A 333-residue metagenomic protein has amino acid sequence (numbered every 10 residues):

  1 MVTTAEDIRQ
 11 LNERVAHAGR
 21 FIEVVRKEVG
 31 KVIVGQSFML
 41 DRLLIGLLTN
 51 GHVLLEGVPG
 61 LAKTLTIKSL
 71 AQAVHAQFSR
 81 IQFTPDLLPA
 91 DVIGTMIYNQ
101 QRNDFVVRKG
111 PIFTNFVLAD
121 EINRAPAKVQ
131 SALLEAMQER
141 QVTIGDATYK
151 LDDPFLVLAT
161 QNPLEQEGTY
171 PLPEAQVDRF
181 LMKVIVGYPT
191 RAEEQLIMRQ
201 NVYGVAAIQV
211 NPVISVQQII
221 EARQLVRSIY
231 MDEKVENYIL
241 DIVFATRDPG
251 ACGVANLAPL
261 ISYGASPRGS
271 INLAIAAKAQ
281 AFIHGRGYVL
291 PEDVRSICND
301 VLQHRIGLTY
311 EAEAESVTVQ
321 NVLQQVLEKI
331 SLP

Functional and structural regions predicted by a protein language model:
M1-N12, A16, D248-P333: C-terminal engagement/docking regions of AAA+ P-loop ATPases
L11-G19, V32, T169-Y170, K183-N256 (+4 more regions): Conserved C-terminal "switch" segment of AAA+ ATPases
R14-L61, F244: Pre-Walker A (pre-P-loop) alpha-helix and adjacent loop at the N terminus of AAA/AAA+ ATPase modules, a conserved
R42-I45, Y98-L118: Conserved alpha-helical scaffold flanking the Walker A/P-loop in AAA+ ATPase domains
L47-T84: Walker A/P-loop
V58, V92, T160: P-loop (Walker A) phosphate-binding loop of NTP-binding proteins
V106-N115, I144-Q161, L172-M182: AAA+/SF3 P-loop NTPase mechanochemical coupling elements
P111-Q138, D152, E167-Q176, Y188-L196: Conserved AAA+/SF3 P-loop NTPase catalytic/coupling segment centered on the Walker-B
